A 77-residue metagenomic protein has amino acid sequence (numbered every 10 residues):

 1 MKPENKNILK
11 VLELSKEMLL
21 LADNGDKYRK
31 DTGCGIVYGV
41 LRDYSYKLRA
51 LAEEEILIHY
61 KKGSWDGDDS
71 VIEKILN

Functional and structural regions predicted by a protein language model:
M1-K6: Short, charged, low-complexity loops and linkers
N7-A22, L41: Short amphipathic alpha-helical heptad-repeat segments
L12-L14, Y28, K47, L76-N77: Cysteine-centered metal-binding/redox modules
L21-W65: Short, charge-rich amphipathic interface segments used for partner binding and complex assembly
K61-I75: Long amphipathic alpha-helical coiled-coil segments
